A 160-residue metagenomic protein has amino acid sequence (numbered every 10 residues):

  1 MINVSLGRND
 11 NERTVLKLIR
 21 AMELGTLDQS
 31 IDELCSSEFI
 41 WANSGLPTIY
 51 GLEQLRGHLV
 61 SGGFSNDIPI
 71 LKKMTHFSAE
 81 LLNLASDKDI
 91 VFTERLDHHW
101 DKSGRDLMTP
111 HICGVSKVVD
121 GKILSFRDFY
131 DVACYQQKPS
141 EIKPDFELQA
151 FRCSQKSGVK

Functional and structural regions predicted by a protein language model:
M1-Q29, E33, S37, D145-K160: Short, low-complexity N-terminal intrinsically disordered segments enriched in polar/charged residues
V15, I19-M22, C35, L59 (+3 more regions): Hydrophobic alpha-helical core bundles mediating ligand binding, dimerization, or RNAP-core interactions
D28-D89: A solvent-exposed, acidic/Ser-Thr-rich amphipathic alpha-helical stretch
E38, E94-W100: Generic short beta-strand segments
H76-L84, L96-H98, H111-K117: Hydrophobic/aromatic beta-strand elements that line small-molecule binding cavities or substrate pockets in beta-rich
H99-L107: Short, cysteine-centered beta-strand-loop-beta hairpins and adjacent loop/turn segments enriched in charged/polar
H111-I142: Short beta-strand edge/turn micro-motifs at domain boundaries
